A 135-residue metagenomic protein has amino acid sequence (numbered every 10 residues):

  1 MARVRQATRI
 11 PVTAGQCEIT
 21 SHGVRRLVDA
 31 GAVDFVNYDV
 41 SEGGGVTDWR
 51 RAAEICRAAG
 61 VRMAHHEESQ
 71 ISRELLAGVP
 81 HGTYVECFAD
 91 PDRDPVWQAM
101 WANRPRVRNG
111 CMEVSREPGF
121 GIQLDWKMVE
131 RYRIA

Functional and structural regions predicted by a protein language model:
M1-H66, A102: Catalytic core of soluble alpha/beta enzymes
E68-A135: Flexible C-terminal active-site loop/helix
